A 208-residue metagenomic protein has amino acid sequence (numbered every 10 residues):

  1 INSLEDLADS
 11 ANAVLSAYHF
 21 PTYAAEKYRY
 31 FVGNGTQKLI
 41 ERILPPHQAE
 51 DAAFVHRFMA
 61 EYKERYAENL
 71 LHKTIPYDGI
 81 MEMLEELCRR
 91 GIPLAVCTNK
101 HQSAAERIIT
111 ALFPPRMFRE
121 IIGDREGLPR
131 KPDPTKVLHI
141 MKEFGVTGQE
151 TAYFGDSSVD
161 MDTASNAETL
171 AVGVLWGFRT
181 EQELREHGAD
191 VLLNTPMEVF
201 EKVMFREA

Functional and structural regions predicted by a protein language model:
I1-Y30: Active-site neighborhood of HAD-like aspartate-dependent phosphohydrolases
V14-L15, G35-E50, I108, I140-M141: Helix-loop "lid/cap" segments that line or gate small-molecule binding pockets
Y18, R42-E82, R90: Metal-dependent phosphoesterase signature
H72-I75, H101-F154, S158-A167, E181-R185: Substrate-recognition "cap/lid" segment bordering the active-site pocket of phosphatases
I80-T110: Substrate-recognition element of Asp-dependent hydrolases with the DxDx(T/V) motif
R89-I92, F144-E150, R206-E207: Glycine-rich phosphate-binding loop signature in dinucleotide/nucleotide-binding domains
V191-T195: Short acidic-hydrophobic, aromatic-tinged amphipathic segments that line or gate anion-handling sites
